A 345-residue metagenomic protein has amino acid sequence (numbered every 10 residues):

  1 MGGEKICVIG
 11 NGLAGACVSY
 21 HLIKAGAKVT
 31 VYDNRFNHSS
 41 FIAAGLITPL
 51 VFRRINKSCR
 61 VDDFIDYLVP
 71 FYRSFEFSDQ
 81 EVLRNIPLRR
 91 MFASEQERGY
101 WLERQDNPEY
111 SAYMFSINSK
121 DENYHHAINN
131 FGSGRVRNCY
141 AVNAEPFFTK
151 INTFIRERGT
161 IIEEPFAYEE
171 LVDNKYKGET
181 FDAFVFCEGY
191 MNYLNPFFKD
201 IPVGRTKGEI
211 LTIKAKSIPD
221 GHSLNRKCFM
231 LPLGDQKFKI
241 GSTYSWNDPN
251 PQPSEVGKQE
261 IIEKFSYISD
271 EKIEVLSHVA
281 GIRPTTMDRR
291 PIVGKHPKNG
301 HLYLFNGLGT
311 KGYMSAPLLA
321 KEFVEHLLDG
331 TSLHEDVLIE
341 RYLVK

Functional and structural regions predicted by a protein language model:
G2-G12: Beta1/beta-strand and adjacent pyrophosphate-binding region of the FAD-binding site in flavoprotein oxidoreductases
I6, K28-T30, F184: Hydrophobic anchor at the start of a short beta-strand that flanks the dinucleotide cofactor-binding loop
A14-A25, L46, E81-R84, E188-H301: Active-site substrate-recognition segment that forms the wall of the catalytic cavity or substrate channel
I23-I42: Glycine-rich FAD pyrophosphate-binding loop
G45-H126, N130: Dinucleotide-binding Rossmann-like beta1-alpha1 core, especially the glycine-rich loop that anchors the ADP
I55-Y67, G134-K150, Q252-G257, M314: Short beta-strand to alpha-helix junction loop
G134-A183, C187-M191: Helical element adjacent to the flavin cofactor pocket in flavoenzyme catalytic cores
S277-K345: C-terminal catalytic lobe of FAD-dependent flavoproteins
